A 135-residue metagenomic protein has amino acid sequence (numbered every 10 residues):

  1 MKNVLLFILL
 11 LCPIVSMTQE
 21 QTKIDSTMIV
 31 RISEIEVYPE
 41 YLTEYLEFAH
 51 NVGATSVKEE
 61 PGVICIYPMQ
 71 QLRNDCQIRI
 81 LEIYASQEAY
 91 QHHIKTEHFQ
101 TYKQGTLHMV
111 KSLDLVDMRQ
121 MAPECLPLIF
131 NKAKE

Functional and structural regions predicted by a protein language model:
M1-T22: Bacterial Sec-dependent N-terminal signal peptides
Q19-V30, Y67-N74, K103-E135: Glycine-rich beta-strand-turn "strand-cap" elements at beta-sheet edges
I24, T55-C65, I83-M118: An amphipathic, aromatic/His-enriched active-site/gating alpha helix that lines ligand/cofactor pockets
T27-K58: N-terminal targeting signals for Sec/Tat export/insertion, comprising classic cleavable signal peptides
M28-E36, C65-I94: Short, well-ordered beta-strand segments in beta-rich or mixed alpha/beta enzyme and ligand-binding folds
E40, N51, R73-D75, A85 (+3 more regions): Short alpha-helical
L42-E44, A89, E124: Intrinsically disordered, low-complexity acidic/polar segments
